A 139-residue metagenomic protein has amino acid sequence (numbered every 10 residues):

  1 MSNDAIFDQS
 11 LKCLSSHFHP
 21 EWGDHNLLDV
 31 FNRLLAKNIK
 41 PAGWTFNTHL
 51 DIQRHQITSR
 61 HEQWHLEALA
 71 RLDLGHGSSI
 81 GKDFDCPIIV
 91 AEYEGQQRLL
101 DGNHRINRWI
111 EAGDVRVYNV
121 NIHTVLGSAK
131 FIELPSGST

Functional and structural regions predicted by a protein language model:
M1-R33: N-terminal extension/subdomain marker
D4-S10, F84-S138: A short, basic-hydrophobic beta/loop patch
L11, S15, D24, K37-A42 (+3 more regions): Short linear sequence motifs
L14-H17, K37, L69-G77, A129 (+1 more regions): Low-complexity, intrinsically disordered/propeptide-like segments
S15, N26, V30-F31, I39 (+3 more regions): Amphipathic alpha-helical interaction segments
N38-L100, I110-E111: Short alpha-helix boundary/capping and kink motifs at helix termini
